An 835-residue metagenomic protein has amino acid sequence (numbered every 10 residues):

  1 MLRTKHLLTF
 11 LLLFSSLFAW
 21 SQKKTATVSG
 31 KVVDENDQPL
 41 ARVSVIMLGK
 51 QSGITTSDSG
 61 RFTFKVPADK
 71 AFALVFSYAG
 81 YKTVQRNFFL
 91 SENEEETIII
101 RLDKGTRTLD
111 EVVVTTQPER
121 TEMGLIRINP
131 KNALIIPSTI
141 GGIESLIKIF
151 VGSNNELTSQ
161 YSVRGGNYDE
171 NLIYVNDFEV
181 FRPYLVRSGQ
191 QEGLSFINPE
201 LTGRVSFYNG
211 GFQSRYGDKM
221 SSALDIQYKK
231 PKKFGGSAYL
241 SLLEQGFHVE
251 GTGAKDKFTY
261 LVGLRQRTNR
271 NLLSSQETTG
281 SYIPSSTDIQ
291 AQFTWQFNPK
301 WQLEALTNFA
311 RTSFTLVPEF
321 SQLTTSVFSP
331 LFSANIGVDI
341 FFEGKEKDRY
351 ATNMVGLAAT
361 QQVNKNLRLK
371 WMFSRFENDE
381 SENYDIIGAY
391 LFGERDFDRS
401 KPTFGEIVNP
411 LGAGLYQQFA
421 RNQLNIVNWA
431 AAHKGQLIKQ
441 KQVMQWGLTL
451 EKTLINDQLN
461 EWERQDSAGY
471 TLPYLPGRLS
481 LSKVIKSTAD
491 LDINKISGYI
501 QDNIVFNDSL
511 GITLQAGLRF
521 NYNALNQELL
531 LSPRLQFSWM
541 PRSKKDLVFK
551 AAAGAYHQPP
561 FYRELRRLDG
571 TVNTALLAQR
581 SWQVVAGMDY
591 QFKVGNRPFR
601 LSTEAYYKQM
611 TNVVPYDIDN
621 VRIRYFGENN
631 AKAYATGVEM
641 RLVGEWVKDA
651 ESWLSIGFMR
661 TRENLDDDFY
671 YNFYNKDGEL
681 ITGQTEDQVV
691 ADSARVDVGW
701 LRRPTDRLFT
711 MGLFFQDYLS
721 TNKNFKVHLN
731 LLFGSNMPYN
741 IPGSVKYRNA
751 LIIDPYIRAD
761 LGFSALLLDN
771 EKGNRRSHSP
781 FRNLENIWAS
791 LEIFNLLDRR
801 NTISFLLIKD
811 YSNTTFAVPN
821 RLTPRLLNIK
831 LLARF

Functional and structural regions predicted by a protein language model:
K31-Q38, S44-L48, V75-K82, S91-I135 (+3 more regions): Short, acidic, small-residue-rich periplasmic hinge/interaction motif at the N-terminus of Gram-negative outer-membrane
K82, S91-E92, E96, P118-F212 (+2 more regions): Periplasmic N-terminal accessory/gating domains of Gram-negative outer-membrane beta-barrel systems
S237, L243-Q266, T279-E319, E346-W371: Transmembrane beta-barrel wall of Gram-negative outer-membrane proteins
Q296-R311, G344-N526, S602, W653: Face-selective signature of the C-terminal outer-membrane beta-barrel domain
K370-S374, A578-E651, G657, E663 (+1 more regions): Membrane-embedded beta-barrel scaffold of Gram-negative outer-membrane proteins
N507-S509, Y607-Q609, N629-N740, L832: Gram-negative outer-membrane beta-barrel transporters
L529, R542-V585, A605-N630, N730-S744 (+1 more regions): Surface-exposed extracellular loop regions of Gram-negative outer-membrane beta-barrel proteins, predominantly
L732-P742, A765-F835: C-terminal beta-signal and adjacent terminal beta-strands/loops of Gram-negative outer-membrane beta-barrel proteins
